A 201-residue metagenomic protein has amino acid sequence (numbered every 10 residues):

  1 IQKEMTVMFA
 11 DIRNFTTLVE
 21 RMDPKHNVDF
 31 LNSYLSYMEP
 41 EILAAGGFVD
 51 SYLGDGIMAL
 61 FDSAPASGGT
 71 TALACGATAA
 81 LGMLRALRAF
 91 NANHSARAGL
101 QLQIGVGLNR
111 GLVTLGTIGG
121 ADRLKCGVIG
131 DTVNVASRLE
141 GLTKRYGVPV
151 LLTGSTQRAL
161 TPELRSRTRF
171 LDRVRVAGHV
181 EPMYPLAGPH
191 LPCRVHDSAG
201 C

Functional and structural regions predicted by a protein language model:
I1-T78, C126: Catalytic NTP-binding/metal-coordinating core of nucleotidyl cyclase/transferase enzymes
V7, I57, I104-R110, P185: A structural signal for short, well-ordered beta-strand segments
A10, R110, L152: A conserved hydrophobic position in a structured secondary element of the catalytic/binding core that shapes
T16, M58-A59, T114-L115, Q157-R158: Nucleotide phosphate-binding site architecture
N32-G47, S63-V106, D131-K144, R165-S166: Alpha-helical scaffold within the catalytic cores of cyclic-nucleotide enzymes
L53-G54, A96-G107, P149-G154: Acidic/histidine metal-binding catalytic segments
L60-T71, V106-C126, T143-Y146: Catalytic strand-loop-helix junctions within cyclic-nucleotide turnover domains
V113, T143-C201: Cytosolic regulatory/linker segments at or just downstream of nucleotide-handling modules in signal-transduction
